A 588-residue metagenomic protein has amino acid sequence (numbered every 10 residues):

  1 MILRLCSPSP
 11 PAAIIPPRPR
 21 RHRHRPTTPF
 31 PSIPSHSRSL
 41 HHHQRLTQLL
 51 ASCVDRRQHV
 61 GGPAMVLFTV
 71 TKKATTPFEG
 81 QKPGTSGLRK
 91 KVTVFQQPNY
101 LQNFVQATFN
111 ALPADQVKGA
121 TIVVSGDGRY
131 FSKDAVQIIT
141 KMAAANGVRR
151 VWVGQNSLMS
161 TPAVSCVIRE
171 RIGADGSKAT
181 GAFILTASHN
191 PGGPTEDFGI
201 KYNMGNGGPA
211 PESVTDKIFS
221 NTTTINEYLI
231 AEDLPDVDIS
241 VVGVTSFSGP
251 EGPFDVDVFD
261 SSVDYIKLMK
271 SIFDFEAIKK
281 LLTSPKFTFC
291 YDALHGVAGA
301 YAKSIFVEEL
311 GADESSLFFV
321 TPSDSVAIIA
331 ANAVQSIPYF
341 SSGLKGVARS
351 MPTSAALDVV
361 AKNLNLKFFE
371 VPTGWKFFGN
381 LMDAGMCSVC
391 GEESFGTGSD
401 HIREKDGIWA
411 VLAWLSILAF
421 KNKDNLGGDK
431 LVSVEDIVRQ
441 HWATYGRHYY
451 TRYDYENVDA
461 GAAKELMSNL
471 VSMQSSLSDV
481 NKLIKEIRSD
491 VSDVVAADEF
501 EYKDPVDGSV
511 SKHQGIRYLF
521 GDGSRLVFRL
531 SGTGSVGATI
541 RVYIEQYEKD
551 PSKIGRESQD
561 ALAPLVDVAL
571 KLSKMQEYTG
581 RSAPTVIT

Functional and structural regions predicted by a protein language model:
M1-H41: N-terminal chloroplast transit peptides
I2, N110, K118-E196, S262 (+4 more regions): N-terminal small/polar loop signature for handling phosphorylated ligands or for N-terminal nucleophile
L50-A145, D175, E251-F289: An N-terminal, well-structured beta->alpha segment
T69-F78, N99, D175, P194-S316 (+1 more regions): Gly/Ser/Thr-enriched, mixed-charge loops and adjacent short helices that form phosphate/oxyanion-binding elements
F78-E79, K118-A120, N146-R149, S177-G181 (+8 more regions): Short coil/turn connectors at secondary-structure junctions
P83-G84, V124-G126, V151-Q155, F183-L185 (+5 more regions): General beta-strand structural signal in soluble alpha/beta enzymes
A312, S316, P322, S336-R541 (+2 more regions): Phosphate-binding and adjacent anionic-ligand microenvironments
